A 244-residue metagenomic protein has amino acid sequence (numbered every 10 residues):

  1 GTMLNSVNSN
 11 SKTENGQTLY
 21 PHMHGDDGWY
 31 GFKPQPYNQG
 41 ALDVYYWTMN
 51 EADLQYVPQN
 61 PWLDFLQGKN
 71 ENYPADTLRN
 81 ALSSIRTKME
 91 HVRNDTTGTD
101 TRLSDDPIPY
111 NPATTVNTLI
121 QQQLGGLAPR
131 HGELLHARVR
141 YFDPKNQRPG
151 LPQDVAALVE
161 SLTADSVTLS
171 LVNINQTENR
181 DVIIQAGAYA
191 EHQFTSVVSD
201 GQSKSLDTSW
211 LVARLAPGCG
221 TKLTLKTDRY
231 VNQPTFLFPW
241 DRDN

Functional and structural regions predicted by a protein language model:
G1-G201, L206-N244: Glycan-recognition and catalytic cores of secretory/periplasmic carbohydrate-active enzymes
